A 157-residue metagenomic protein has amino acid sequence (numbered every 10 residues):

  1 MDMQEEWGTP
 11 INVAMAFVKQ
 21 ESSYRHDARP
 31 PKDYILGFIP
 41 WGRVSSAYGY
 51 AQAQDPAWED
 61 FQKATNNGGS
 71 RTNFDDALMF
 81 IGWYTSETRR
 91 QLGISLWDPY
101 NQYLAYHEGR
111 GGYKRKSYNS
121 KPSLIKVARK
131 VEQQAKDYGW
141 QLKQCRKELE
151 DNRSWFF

Functional and structural regions predicted by a protein language model:
M1-E5, W83-S86, R90, R129 (+1 more regions): Surface-exposed alpha-helical segments enriched in charged/polar residues
M1-I35, D75, R89-L92, Q141-C145: Export/targeting segments at the very N-terminus of extracytoplasmic proteins
A28-D60, Y103-A105, S123: Short, surface-exposed glycine/acidic/tryptophan-bearing loops
P40-V44, W97-L149: Catalytic and substrate-binding regions of cell-wall glycan-acting enzymes that process beta-1,4-linked
Y50-Y113, V131: Alpha-helical segment that forms one wall of the substrate-binding/catalytic cleft in peptidoglycan-active domains
K147-F157: Low-complexity, Gly/Ser/Thr/Pro-rich intrinsically disordered linker/tail segments
